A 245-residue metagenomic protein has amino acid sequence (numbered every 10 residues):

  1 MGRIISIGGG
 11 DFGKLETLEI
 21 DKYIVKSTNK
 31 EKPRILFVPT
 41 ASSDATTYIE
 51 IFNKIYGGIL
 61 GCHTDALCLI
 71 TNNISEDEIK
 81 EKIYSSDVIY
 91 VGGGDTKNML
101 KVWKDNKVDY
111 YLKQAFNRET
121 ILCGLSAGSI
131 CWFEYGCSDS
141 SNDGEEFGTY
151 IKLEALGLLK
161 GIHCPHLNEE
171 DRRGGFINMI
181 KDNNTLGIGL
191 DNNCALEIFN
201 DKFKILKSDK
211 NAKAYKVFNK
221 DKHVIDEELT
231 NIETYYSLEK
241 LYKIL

Functional and structural regions predicted by a protein language model:
M1, K30-I35, S86, E119: A general structural motif
M1-E31, S43-E50, K54, G58 (+2 more regions): C-terminal and late-domain segments of enzyme folds
S6, V88-G92, C123, H163-C164: Structural motif
S27, K82-S85, N106-E119: Catalytic-core regions built around general acid/base machinery
L36-F37, S42-G94, N98: Portal/gating segments that form or line small-molecule/metal binding sites
Y90-G93, L112, F116-Y135: Catalytic nucleophile loop
T96-N106: Glycine/threonine-rich flexible loop motifs
